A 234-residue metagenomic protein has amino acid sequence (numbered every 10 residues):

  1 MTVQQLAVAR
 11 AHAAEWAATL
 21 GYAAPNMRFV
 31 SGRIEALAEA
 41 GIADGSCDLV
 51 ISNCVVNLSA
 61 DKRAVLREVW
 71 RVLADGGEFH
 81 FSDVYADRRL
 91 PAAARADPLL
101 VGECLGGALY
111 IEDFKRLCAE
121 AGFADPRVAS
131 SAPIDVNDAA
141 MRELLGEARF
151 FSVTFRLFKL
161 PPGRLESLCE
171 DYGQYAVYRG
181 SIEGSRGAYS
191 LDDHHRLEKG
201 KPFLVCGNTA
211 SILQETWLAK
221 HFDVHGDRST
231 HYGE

Functional and structural regions predicted by a protein language model:
M1-E39: Class I SAM-dependent methyltransferase SAM/SAH-binding core
V8, A64-E68, L117: Short, conserved SAM-binding segment of the class I
A36-V50: A short acidic, Gly/Pro-enriched loop at the edge of an enzyme's catalytic core that lines a small-molecule cofactor
D48-D61: A short SAM/SAH-binding and catalytic strip from SAM-dependent methyltransferases
R63-E78: A short glycine-rich, Lys/Arg-flanked "PGG" loop and its adjoining helix->strand segment in the class I
Y85-L105: Short, glycine-/aromatic-enriched active-site segment of Class I SAM-dependent methyltransferases
G106-V128: Short alpha-helix
A121-P133, D138-E234: C-terminal lobe and adjacent flexible extensions of AdoMet/dcAdoMet transferase-like proteins
